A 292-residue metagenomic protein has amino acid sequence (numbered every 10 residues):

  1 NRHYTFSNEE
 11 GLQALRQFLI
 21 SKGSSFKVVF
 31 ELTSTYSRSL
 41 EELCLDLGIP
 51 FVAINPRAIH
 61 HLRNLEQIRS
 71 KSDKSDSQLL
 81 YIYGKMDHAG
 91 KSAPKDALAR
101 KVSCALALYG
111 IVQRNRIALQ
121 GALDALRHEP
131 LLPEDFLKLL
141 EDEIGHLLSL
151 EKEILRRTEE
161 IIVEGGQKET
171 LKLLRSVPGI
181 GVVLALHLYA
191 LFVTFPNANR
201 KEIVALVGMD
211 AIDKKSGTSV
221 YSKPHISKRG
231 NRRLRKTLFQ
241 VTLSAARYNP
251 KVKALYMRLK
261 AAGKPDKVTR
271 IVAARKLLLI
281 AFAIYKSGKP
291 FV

Functional and structural regions predicted by a protein language model:
N1, L80, H187: Gly/Thr-rich phosphate-binding beta-strand-loop-beta motif of the actin/hexokinase/Hsp70
N1-K27: Nucleic-acid-processing active sites and adjacent nucleic-acid-binding tracks, predominantly divalent metal-dependent
S25-Y36: Short glycine-rich phosphate-binding loop at a beta-alpha junction
V28, N55, D76, L80 (+7 more regions): Mobile genetic element proteins and their domesticated derivatives, centered on retroelements and DNA transposons
L45, V52-L173: Long, charge-rich intrinsically disordered scaffolds of nucleic-acid metabolism proteins
D87-S92, L119-Q120, V193-N197, S244-K251 (+1 more regions): Short helix-capping/linker segments at secondary-structure and domain boundaries
V182, H187-A262, D266: Phosphate-backbone recognition surface of nucleic-acid-processing proteins
T218-S222, L255-V292: Low-complexity, acidic/Ser/Thr- and charged residue-rich accessory regions of DNA metabolism proteins
